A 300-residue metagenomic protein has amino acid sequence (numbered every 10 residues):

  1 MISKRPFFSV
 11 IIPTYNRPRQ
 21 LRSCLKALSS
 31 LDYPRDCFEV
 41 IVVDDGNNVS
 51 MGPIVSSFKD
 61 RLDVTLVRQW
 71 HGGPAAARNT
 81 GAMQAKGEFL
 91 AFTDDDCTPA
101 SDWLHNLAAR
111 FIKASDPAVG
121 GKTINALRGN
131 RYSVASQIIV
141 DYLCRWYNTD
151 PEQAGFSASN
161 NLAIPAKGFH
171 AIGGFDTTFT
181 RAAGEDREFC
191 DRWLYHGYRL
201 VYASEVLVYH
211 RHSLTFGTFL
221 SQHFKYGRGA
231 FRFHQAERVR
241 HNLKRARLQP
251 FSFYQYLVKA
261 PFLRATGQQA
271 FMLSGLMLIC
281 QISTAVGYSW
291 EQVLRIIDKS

Functional and structural regions predicted by a protein language model:
P6-S9, E39, E188: Cell-envelope/extracellular polymer assembly enzymes that use nucleotide-activated donors
K26-C37: Short, acidic, metal-binding catalytic loop of nucleotide-sugar glycosyltransferases
A27, I41-P53, H71, C97-T98: A conserved acidic beta->alpha catalytic loop
Q69-A85: Glycine-rich, basic loop-to-helix element that forms the pyrophosphate-binding segment of sugar-nucleotide handling
L90: Short aromatic/hydrophobic "clamp" motif used to bind/position activated sugar donors
D102-S133: Conserved donor NDP-sugar-binding/catalytic core segment of glycosyltransferases
N125, R145-K167, T180-A182, E188: A recurrent flexible, glycine/aromatic-enriched loop bordering the glycosyltransferase active site that acts as
L200-T284: Active-site-adjacent helix/loop segment of glycosyltransferases that harbors family-specific signature motifs
